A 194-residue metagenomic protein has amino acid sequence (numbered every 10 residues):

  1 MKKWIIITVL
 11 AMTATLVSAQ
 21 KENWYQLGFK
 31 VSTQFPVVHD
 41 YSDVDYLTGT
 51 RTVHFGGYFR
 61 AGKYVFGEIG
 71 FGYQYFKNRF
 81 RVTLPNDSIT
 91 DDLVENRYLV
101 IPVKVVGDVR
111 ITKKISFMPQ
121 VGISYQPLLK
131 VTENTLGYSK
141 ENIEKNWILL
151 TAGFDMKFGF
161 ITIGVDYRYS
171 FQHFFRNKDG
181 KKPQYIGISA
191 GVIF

Functional and structural regions predicted by a protein language model:
M1-K30, S189-F194: Bacterial Sec-dependent N-terminal signal peptides
A19-R60, I193: Short glycine/proline- and aromatic-enriched beta-strand/turn motifs that initiate or cap beta-hairpins
N23-L27, L47-F55, V65, E95-I101 (+4 more regions): Residues that define the transmembrane beta-barrel architecture of outer-membrane proteins
F29-T33, V53-K63, F71-Y73, I101-G107 (+4 more regions): Residues on the lipid-exposed face of transmembrane beta-strands in outer-membrane beta-barrel proteins
V37-T48, Y75-R97, P127-E144, H173-I186: Flexible, solvent-exposed loop segments that connect beta-strands
K63-Y64, N86-S88, K114, L136 (+1 more regions): Intrinsic-disorder/low-complexity loop/linker signature
F66-V82, K145-F194: Predominantly the C-terminal beta-signal and adjacent terminal strand-loop region of outer-membrane beta-barrel
D92-P102, V106-D108, T112-V131, W147 (+1 more regions): Structural signature of Gram-negative outer-membrane beta-barrels, strongest in the C-terminal barrel of TonB-dependent
